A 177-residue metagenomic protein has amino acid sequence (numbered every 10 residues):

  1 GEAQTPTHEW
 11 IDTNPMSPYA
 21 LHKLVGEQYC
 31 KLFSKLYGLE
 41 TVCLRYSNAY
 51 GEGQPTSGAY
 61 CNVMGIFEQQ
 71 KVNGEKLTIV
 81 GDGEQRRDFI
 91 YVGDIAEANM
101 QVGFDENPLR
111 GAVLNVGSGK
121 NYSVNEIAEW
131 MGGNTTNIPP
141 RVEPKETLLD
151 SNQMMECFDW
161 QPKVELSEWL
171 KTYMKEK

Functional and structural regions predicted by a protein language model:
G1, E52-G53, V124, K145: A short beta-to-alpha transition loop/helix N-cap that caps and shapes the active-site region
G1-C43, P55, A59: Catalytic helix-loop patch of NAD(P)-dependent Rossmann-fold dehydrogenases
A3, H22, G53-P55, G83-Q85 (+1 more regions): Gly/Ser/Thr-rich beta-alpha loop segments that engage phosphate groups in nucleotides
T5-N14, Y50, I138, Q153: Short glycine/proline- and charge-enriched loop/turn segments that cap or connect secondary-structure elements
W10-D12, T41-P55, I66-I90, N115: A conserved pocket-lining segment of Rossmann-fold NAD(P)-dependent short-chain dehydrogenase/reductase
L24-K31, G65-E68, E97: Conserved active-site helix of classical SDR/Rossmann-fold NAD(P)-dependent CH-OH oxidoreductases
K71-K177: C-terminal substrate-binding subdomain of Rossmann-fold SDR/epimerase-dehydratase oxidoreductases
